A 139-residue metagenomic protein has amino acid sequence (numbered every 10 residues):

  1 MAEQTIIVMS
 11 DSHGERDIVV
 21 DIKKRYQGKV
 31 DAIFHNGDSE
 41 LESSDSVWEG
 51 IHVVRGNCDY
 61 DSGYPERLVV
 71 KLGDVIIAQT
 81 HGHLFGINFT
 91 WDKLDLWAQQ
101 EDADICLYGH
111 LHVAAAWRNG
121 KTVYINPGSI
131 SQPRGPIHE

Functional and structural regions predicted by a protein language model:
A2-G73: Core catalytic region of metal-dependent phosphoesterases/phosphodiesterases, especially metallo-beta-lactamase-like
Q4, Q27, Q79, Q99-Q100 (+1 more regions): Residue-identity detector for glutamine
T5-H13, I76-H83, V123-G128: Active-site-proximal beta-strand elements of phosphoester/diester hydrolases
H13, S39-E40, C58-D59, H83-F85 (+2 more regions): Catalytic metal-binding/acid-base residues of hydrolase active sites
V20-Y26, V47, P65-R67, L84 (+3 more regions): General "foldedness" signal
A32, I77, I105: Short, Asp-centered acidic motifs that coordinate Mg2+ and/or phosphate in catalytic or ligand-binding sites
H52, N88-E139: Conserved beta-sheet core of the metallophosphoesterase superfamily
V54-D102: Helix-adjacent hinge/juxtasegments
